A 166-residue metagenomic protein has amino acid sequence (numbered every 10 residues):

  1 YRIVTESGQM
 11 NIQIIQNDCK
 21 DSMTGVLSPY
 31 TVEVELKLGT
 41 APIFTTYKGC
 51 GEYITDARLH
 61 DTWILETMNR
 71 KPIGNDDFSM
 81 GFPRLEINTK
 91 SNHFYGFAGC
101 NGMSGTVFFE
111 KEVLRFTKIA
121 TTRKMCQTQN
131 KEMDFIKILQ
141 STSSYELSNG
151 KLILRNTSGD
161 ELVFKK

Functional and structural regions predicted by a protein language model:
Y1-N11: Conserved, charge-rich beta-strand/loop surface module that forms ligand/interface-binding patches within domains
G8, I15-P29, E33-K166: Lipid interaction determinants
